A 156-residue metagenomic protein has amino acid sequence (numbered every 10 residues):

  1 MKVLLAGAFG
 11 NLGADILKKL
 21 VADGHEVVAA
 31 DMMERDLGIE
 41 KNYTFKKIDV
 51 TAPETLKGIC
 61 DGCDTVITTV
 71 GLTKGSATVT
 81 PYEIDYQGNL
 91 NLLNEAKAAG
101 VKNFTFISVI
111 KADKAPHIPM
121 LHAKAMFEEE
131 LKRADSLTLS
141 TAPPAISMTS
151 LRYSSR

Functional and structural regions predicted by a protein language model:
K2, D64-T65, N103: Structural motif
V3-H25: N-terminal Rossmann NAD(P)H-binding glycine-rich loop of SDR-like oxidoreductase domains
L4, V28, K46: Conserved Rossmann-like nucleotide-binding pocket used by diverse enzymes that bind dinucleotide cofactors
A14-I16, I39, A77-T78, A115-H117 (+1 more regions): Short glycine-/acidic-enriched loop or helix-start segments at secondary-structure transitions that form or flank
V21-V28, M32-N42: A compact, surface-exposed functional segment
E26-V28, M33, V79-A142: Conserved Rossmann-fold NAD(P)-dependent oxidoreductase catalytic core, especially the SDR/UDP-sugar
R35-N91, E95-A99, K111-D113: NAD(P)H-binding glycine-rich loop region in Rossmannoid oxidoreductase-like domains and their noncatalytic homologs
I118, T141-R156: Flexible, glycine-rich beta-alpha linker
